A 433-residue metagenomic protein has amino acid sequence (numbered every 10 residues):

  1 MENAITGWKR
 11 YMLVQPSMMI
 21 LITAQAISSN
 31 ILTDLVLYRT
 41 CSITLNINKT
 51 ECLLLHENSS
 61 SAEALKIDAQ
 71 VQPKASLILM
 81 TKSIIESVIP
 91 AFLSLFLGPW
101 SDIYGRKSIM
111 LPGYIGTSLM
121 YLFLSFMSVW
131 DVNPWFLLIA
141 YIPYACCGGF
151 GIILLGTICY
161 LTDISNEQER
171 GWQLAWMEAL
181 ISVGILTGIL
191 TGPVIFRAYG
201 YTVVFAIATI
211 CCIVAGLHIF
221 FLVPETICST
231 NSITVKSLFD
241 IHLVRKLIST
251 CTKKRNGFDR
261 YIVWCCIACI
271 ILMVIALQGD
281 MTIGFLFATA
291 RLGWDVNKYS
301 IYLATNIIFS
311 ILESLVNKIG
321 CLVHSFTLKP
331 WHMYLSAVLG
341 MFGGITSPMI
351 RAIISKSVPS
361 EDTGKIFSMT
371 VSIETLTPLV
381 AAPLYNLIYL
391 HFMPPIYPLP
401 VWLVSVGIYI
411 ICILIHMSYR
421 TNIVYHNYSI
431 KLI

Functional and structural regions predicted by a protein language model:
M1-Y11, P224-A268, A290-R291, I430-I433: Juxtamembrane intracellular "pre-TM" segments in multi-pass secondary transporters
M19, M120, D131-I152, G320 (+1 more regions): Hydrophobic core of transmembrane alpha-helices in multi-pass small-molecule transporters, especially MFS/SLC-type
I31-S76, T282-Y299: Short amphipathic helix-loop junctions that connect adjacent transmembrane helices in Major Facilitator Superfamily/SLC
L111-N133, N317-L328: C-terminal ends and interior cores of transmembrane alpha-helices in multi-pass membrane transporters/permeases
A140-S182: Cytoplasmic helix-loop-helix junction between adjacent transmembrane helices in 12-TM secondary transporters
G151, E169-R197, V203, C211-C212 (+2 more regions): Glycine-rich segments within core transmembrane alpha-helices of 12-TM secondary carriers
F196-C212, L387-Y409: A membrane-interface helix-boundary motif in multi-pass transporters
V214-V223, L403-I433: Multi-pass alpha-helical transporter architecture, strongest for 12-TM Major Facilitator/SLC carriers used
